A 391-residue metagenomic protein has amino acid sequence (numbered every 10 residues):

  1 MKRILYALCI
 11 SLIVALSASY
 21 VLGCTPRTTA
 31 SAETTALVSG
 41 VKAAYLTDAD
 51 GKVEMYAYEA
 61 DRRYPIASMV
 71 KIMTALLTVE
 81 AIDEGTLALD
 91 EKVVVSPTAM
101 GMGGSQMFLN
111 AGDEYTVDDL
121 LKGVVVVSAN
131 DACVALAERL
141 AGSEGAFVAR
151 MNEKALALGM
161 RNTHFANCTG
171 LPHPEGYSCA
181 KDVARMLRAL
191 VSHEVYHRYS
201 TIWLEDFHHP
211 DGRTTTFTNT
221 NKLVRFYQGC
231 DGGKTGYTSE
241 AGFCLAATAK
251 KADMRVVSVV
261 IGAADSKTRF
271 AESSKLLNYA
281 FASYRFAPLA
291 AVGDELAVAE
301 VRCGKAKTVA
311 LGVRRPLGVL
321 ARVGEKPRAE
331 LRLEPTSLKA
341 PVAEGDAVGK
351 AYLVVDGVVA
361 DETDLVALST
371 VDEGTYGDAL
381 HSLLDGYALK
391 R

Functional and structural regions predicted by a protein language model:
M1-L5, I66, V117, Y376: Structural motif marking the loop-to-transmembrane transition
K2, A30-A32, C244: A generic local structural motif
R3-I4, I72, K251: Hydrophobic alpha-helical segments, especially transmembrane helices and their immediate juxtamembrane helical caps
I4, T28, A306-T308: Positively charged, low-complexity intrinsically disordered regions
I4-T25: Sec-dependent N-terminal signal peptides of Gram-positive bacterial secreted proteins and lipoproteins
V14-A15, D83, Y284: Hydrophobic alpha-helical membrane context
G23-E194: Active-site-adjacent loops and short helices of periplasmic peptidoglycan-processing enzymes
M160-R161, P172-Y177, K181-R391: Domain-terminus/edge residues, biased toward the C-terminal soluble/receptor-binding domains of extracytoplasmic
